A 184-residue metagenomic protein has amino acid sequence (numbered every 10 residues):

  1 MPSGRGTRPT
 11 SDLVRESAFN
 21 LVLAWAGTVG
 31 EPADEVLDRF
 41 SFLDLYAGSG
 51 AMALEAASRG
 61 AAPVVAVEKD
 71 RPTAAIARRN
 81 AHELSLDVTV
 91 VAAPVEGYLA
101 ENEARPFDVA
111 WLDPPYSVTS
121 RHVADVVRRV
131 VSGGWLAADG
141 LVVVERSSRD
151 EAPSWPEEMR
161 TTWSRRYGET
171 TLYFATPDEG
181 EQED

Functional and structural regions predicted by a protein language model:
M1-D184: Class I S-adenosyl-L-methionine-dependent methyltransferase catalytic core
